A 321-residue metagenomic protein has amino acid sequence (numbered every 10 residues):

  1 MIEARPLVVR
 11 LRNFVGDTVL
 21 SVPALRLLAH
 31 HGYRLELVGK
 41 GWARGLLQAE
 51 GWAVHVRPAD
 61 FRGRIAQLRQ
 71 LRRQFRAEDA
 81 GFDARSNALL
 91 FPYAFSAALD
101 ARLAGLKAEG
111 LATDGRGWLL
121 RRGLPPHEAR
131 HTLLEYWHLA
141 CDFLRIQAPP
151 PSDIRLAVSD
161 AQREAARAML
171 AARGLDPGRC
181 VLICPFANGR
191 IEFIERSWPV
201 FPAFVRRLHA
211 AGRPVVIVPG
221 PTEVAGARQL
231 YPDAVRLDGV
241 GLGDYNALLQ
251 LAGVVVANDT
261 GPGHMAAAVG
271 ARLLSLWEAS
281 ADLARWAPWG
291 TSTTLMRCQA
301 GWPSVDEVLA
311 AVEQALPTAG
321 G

Functional and structural regions predicted by a protein language model:
M1-G321: Catalytic machinery of carbohydrate-active enzymes, primarily nucleotide-sugar-dependent glycosyltransferases
